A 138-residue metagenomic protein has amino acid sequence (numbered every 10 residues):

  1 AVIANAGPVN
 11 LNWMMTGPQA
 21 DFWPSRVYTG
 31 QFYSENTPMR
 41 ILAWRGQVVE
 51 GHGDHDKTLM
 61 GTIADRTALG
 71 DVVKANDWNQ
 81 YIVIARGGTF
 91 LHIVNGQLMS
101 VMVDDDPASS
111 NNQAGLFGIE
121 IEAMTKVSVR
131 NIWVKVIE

Functional and structural regions predicted by a protein language model:
A1-E138: Carbohydrate-interacting regions of secretory-pathway proteins
